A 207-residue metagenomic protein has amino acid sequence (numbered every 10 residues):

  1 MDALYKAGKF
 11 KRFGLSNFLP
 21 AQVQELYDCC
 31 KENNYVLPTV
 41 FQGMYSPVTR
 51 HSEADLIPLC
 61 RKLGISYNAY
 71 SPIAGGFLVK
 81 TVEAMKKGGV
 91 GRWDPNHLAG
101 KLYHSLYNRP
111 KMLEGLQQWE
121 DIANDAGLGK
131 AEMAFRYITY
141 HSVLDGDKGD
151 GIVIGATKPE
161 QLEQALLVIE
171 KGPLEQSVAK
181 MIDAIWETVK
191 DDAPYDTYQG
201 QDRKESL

Functional and structural regions predicted by a protein language model:
M1-D2, V23-Y27, I57, L116 (+3 more regions): Generic structural signal for well-ordered alpha-helices, preferentially at hydrophobic/aromatic core positions
M1-V48, D55: Glycine/proline-rich, positively charged, aromatic-decorated active-site loop/lid region on the catalytic face
K9, C29-T39, C60-N68, L144 (+1 more regions): Glycine-enriched alpha-helix->loop->beta-strand junction motifs that scaffold or abut catalytic
F13, F41, C60, Y67-Y70 (+5 more regions): Conserved, mostly hydrophobic/aromatic
L19, Y45-T49, S71-V82, Y137 (+1 more regions): Glycine-rich beta-alpha junction loops
S52-H97, G129: Aromatic-lined glycan-binding groove of carbohydrate-active enzymes
K62, K86-E114, Q118-D121, D125 (+2 more regions): Terminal-tail/helix-coil boundary detector
